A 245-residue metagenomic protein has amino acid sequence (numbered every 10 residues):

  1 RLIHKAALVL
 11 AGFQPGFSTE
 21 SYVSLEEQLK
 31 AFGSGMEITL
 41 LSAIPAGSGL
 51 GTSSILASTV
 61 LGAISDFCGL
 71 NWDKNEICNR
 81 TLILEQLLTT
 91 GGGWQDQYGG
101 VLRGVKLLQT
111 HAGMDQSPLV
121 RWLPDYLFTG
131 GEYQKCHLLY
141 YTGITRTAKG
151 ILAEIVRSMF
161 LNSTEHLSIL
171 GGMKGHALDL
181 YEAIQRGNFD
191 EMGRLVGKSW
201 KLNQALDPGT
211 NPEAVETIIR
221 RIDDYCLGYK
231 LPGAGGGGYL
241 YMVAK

Functional and structural regions predicted by a protein language model:
R1-A31, L41, C68-L70, K74 (+3 more regions): C-terminal nucleotide
S34-A46: Glycine/charged-rich beta-loop-alpha catalytic/anionic-binding loops adjacent to active sites
A46-L50, Q204-A205: A generic structural signal for short coil/turn motifs at secondary-structure boundaries
G49-L70, Y241-A244: DPxDG-like acidic metal-binding loop motif
G235-G237: Glycine-rich nucleotide-binding loop
